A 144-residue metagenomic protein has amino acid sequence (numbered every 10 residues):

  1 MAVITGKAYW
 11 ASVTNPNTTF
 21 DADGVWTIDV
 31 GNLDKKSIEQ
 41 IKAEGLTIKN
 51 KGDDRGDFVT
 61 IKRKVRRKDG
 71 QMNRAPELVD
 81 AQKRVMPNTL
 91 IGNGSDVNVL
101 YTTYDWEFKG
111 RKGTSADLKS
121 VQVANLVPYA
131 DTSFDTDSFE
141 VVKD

Functional and structural regions predicted by a protein language model:
M1-A2, V127-D144: Acidic, gly/ser/pro-rich intrinsically disordered tails
M1-K68: OB-fold ssDNA-binding interfaces and closely related basic DNA-contact patches used across DNA replication/repair
I28, V99, A116-K119: Hydrophobic residues positioned within well-ordered beta-strands of beta-sheet architectures
Q40-A43, K109-T114, T132-F134: A short secondary-structure junction signal
R63-D80: Short, basic/aromatic beta-hairpin or loop at an interaction surface
D80-V97, Y104-S115: Exposed beta-sheet edge/beta-hairpin loop segments within beta-rich domains
K109-P128: OB-fold/S1-family single-stranded nucleic acid-binding modules
